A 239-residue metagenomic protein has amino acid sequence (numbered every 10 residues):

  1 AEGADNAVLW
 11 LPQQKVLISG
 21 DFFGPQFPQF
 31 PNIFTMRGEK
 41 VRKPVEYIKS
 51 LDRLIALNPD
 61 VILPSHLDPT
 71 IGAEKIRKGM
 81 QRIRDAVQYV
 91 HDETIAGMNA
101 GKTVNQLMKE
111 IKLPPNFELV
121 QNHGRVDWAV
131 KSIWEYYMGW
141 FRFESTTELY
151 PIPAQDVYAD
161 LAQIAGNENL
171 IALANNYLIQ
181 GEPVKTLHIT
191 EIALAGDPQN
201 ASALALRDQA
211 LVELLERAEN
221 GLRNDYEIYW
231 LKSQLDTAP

Functional and structural regions predicted by a protein language model:
A1-M98: Metallo-beta-lactamase
A56-V61, P69-P239: Accessory terminal helices/loops
